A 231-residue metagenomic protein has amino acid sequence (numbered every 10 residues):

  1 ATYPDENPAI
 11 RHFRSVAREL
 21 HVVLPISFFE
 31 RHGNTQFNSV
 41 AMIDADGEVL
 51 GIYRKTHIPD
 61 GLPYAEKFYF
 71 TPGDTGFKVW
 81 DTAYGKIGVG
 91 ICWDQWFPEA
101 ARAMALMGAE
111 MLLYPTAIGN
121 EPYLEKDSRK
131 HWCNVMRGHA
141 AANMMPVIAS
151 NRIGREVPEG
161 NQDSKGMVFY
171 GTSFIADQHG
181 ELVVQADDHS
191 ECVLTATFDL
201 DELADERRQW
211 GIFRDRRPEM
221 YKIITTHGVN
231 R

Functional and structural regions predicted by a protein language model:
Y3-P25, K86, C92-V193: CN hydrolase (nitrilase-like) catalytic-core segments centered on the catalytic cysteine and neighboring Lys/Glu
I26-R31: Short beta-strand-to-loop element that shapes/binds the nucleotide-sugar donor at the catalytic cleft/hinge
H32, F68-F70, D163-G166: Short Gly/Pro-enriched turn/cap motifs at secondary-structure boundaries
V40-A41, S173: Generic short beta-strand
I43-A45, A176-D177: Short, acidic, Ser/Thr-enriched surface-loop or helix-capping motifs
D46, I52-Y53, A186: Short hydrophobic alpha-helix segments
K55-Y69, S190-R208: A short, polar/charged loop-to-alpha-helix boundary motif
T75-M107, L203-R231: Cysteine/selenocysteine-centered motifs that mediate thiol-based redox chemistry or coordinate metal-sulfur cofactors
